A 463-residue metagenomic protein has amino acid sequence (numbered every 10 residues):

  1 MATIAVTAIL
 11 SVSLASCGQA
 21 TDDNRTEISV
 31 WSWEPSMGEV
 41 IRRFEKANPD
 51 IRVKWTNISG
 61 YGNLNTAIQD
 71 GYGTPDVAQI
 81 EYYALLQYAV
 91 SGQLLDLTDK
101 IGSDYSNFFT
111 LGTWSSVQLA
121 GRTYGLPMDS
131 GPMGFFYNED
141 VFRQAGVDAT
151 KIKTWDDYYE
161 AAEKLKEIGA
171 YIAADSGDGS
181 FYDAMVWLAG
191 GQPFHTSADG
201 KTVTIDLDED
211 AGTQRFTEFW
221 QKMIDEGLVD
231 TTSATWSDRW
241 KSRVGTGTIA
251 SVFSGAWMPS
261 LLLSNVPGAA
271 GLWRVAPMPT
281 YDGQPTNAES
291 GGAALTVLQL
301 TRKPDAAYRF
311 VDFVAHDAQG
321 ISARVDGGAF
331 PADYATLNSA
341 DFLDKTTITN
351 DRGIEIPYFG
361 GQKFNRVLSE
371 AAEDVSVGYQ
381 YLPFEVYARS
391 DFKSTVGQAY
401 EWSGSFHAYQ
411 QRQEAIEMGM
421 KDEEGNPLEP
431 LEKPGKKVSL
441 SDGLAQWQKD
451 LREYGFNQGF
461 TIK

Functional and structural regions predicted by a protein language model:
M1-V90, S103-S106, D282, A318-A323 (+1 more regions): Conserved N-terminal structural module of periplasmic/extracytoplasmic solute-binding proteins
V40, R215-F219, R302-V314, G443: Short amphipathic alpha-helical coupling segments at ligand-binding clamshell hinges and other catalytic/signaling
N57-T66, Y83, K153-Y159, T232-G245 (+1 more regions): Short helix-initiation/N-cap motifs at beta->coil->alpha
N63-T74, S91, V141-F142, Y159-E167 (+2 more regions): Short helices/loops that flank or line small-molecule/ion binding pockets
A67-Q69, P75-D76, Y105-V141, I172 (+2 more regions): A structural signal for short loop-to-beta-strand junctions that line the ligand-binding cleft of periplasmic/secreted
Y82-M133, Y159, M185-W187, R274-A276: Hinge/lid segment of periplasmic solute-binding proteins
A162, T202-S233, M278: Glycine-centered hinge/linker elements that transmit conformational signals in sensory and ligand-binding systems
M258-G268, Q284-E289, V297-T395, I462: C-terminal lobe and pocket-closing loops of periplasmic/extracytoplasmic Venus-flytrap solute-binding proteins
